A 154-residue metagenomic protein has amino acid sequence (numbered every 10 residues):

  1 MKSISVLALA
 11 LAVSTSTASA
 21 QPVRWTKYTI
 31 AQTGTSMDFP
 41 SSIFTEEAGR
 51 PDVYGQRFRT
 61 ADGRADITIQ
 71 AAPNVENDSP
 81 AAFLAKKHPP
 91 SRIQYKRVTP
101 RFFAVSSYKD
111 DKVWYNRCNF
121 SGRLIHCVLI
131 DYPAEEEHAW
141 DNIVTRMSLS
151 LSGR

Functional and structural regions predicted by a protein language model:
M1-I4: Positively charged n-region of N-terminal signal peptides that target proteins for export
V6-S19: Hydrophobic h-region of N-terminal signal peptides that target proteins for export in Gram-negative bacteria
S14-S16, F39, M147: Generic detector of short, well-ordered, non-transmembrane alpha-helical segments enriched in hydrophobic residues
S14-S16, W25, G34, I67: Intrinsically disordered/low-complexity terminal segments and short unstructured peptides
Q21-D52, L151: N-terminal "mature-domain start" segment
P22, T45-N142: Conserved polar/disulfide-associated segments of primarily extracytoplasmic proteins
W140-G153: Short, low-complexity, Pro/Ser/Thr/Gly-rich segments in the mature regions of secreted, periplasmic
